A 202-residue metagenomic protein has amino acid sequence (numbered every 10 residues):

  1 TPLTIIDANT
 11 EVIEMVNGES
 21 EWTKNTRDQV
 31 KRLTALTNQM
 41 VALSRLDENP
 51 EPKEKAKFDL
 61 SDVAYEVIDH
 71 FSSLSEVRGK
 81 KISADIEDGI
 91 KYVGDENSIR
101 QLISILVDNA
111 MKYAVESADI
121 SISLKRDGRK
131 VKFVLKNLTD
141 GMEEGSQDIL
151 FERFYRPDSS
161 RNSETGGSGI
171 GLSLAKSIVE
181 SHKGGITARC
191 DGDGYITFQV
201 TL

Functional and structural regions predicted by a protein language model:
N9, D28-L36: Short alpha-helical segment of the dimerization/phosphotransfer core of two-component systems
E48-K53, K91-G94: Conserved micro-motifs of the catalytic ATP-binding
E54-S72, S83: A conserved beta-strand-to-alpha-helix junction within the catalytic ATP-binding
A56-K57, E76, K81-K91: Conserved catalytic submotifs in the C-terminal HATPase_c
A110-M111: Short helix-loop "hinge" at the ATP-lid/N-box region of the Bergerat-fold HATPase_c
M142-R156: Short conserved segment of the HATPase_c
K183-G184, A188: Conserved glycine-rich
